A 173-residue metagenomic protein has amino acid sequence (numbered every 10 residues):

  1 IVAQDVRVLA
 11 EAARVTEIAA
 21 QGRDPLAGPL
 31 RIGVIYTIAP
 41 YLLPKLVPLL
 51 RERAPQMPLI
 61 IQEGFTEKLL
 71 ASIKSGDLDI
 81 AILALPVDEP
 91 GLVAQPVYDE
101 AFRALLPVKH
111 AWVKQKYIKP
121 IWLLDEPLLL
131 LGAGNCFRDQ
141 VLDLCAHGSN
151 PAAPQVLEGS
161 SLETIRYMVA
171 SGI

Functional and structural regions predicted by a protein language model:
I1-A27: Alpha-helical "hinge/linker" immediately C-terminal to small N-terminal DNA-binding modules
Q4-V8, G22, K45-L49, F65-L106 (+3 more regions): Short beta-strand-centered segments that line the small-molecule binding cleft or hinge of alpha/beta clamshell
E17, A27-P90, P151, E158-L162: Central regulatory/effector-binding core of bacterial HTH transcription factors
I35, P107-K109: Residue-level recognition of the GNAT/N-acetyltransferase active site
P107, L131-G132, Q155: Thr-Gly-centered strand-to-loop micro-motif
W112, I118, P127-G148: Secondary-structure junction motif
V156-I173: C-terminal regulatory/effector modules of DNA-binding transcriptional regulators
